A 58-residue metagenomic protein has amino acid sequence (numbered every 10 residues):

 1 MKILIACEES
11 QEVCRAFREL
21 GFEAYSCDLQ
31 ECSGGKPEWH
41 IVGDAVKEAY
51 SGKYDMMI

Functional and structural regions predicted by a protein language model:
M1-I58: Catalytic phosphate/metal-binding cores of nucleic-acid and nucleotide-processing enzymes, i.e., regions that mediate
